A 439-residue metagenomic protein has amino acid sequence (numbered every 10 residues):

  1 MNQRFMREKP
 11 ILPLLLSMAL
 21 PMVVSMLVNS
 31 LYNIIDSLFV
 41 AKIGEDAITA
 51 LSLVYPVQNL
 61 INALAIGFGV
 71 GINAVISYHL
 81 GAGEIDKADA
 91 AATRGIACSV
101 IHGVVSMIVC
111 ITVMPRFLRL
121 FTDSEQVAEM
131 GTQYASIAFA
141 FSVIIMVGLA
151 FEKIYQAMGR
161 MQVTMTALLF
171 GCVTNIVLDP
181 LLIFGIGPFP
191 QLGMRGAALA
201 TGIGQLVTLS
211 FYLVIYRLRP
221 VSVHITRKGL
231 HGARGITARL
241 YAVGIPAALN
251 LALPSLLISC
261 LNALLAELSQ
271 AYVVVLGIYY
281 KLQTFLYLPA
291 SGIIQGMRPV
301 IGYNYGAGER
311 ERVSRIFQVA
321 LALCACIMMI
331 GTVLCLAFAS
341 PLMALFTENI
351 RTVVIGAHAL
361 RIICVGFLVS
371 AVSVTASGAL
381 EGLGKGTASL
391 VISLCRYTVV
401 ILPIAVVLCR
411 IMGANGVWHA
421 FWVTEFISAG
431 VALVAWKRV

Functional and structural regions predicted by a protein language model:
M1-A19, I76-V143, F189-I245, I301-G366 (+1 more regions): Short alpha-helical transmembrane segments in multi-pass integral membrane proteins
E8, L12-L31, I35, V57-L64 (+8 more regions): Residue-level signal for short hydrophobic patches within transmembrane helices of multi-pass membrane transporters
S17-D36, I137, G171, G204-T208 (+4 more regions): Transmembrane helical elements of multi-pass membrane transporters/channels
L27, L31-T49, L118-E125, L181-L192 (+4 more regions): Helix-terminus/linker motif at the lipid-water interface of multi-pass membrane proteins
I48-I108, I145-G159, V163-T164, N262 (+2 more regions): Small-residue-rich hydrophobic transmembrane alpha-helices
L60-A63, M107, N175-P180, L209-L213 (+4 more regions): Hydrophobic transmembrane alpha-helices of multi-pass small-molecule transporters
G69, N73, A138-Q156, T164-C172 (+5 more regions): Short runs within selected transmembrane alpha-helices of multi-pass transporters and secretion channels
C110, K153, D179, I183 (+7 more regions): Structural signal for membrane-spanning alpha-helices in multi-pass inner-membrane proteins, emphasizing helix cores
